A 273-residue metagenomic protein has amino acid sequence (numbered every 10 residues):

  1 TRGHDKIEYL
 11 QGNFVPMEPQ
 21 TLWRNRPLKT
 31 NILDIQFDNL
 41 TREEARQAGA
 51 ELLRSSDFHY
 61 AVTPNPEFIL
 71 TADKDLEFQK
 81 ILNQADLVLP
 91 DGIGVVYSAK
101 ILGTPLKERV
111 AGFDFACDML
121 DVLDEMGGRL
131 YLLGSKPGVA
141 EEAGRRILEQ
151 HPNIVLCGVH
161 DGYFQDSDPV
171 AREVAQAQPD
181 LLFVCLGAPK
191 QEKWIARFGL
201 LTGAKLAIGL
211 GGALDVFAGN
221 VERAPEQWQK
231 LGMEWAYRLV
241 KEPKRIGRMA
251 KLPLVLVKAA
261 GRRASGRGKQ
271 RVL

Functional and structural regions predicted by a protein language model:
L22, V96-E173, A177: Conserved beta-alpha
L22-E108: N-terminal nucleotide/polyanion-binding subdomain common to many enzyme families
N65-I69, L186-Q191, A213-L214: Short glycine-rich anion-binding loops that position phosphate/pyrophosphate groups of nucleotides and phosphorylated
L76, K80-Q84, E192-G212: A short, gly/pro- and small-residue-rich
V96-A99, L123, A224-V272: A transmembrane-helix-recognition feature enriched in membrane-embedded lipid enzymes and envelope glyco-/phospholipid
Y163-Q165, K205-K241: Short, flexible loop segments at boundaries between secondary-structure elements
Q178-F183, A188, A204: Proline-aspartate-enriched helix->loop->beta-strand connector
